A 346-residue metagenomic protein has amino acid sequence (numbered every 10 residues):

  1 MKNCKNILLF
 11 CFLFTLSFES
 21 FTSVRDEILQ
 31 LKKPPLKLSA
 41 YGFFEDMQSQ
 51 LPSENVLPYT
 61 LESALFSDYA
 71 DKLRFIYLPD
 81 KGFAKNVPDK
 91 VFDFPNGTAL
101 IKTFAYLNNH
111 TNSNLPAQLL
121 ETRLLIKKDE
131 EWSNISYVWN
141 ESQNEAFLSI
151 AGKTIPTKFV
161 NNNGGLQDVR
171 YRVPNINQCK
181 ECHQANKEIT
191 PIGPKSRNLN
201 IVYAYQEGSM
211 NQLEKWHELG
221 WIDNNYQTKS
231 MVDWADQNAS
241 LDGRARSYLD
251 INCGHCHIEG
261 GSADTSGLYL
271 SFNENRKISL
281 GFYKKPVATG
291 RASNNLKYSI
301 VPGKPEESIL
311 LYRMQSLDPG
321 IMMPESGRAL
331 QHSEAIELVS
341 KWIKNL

Functional and structural regions predicted by a protein language model:
M1-V24: Bacterial Sec-dependent N-terminal signal peptides
L8-C11, L31, N224: Alpha-helical interaction segments
T22-D26, V91, H110-L346: Sequence context surrounding c-type heme c attachment/ligation sites in exported
V24-P88, F94, A105-N108, L119-L125 (+1 more regions): Conserved small-residue
